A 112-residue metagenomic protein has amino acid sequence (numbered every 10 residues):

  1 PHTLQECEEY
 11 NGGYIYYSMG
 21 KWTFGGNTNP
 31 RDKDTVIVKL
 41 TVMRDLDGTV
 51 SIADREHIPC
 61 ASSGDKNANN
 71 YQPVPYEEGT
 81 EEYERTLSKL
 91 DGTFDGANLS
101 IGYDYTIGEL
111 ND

Functional and structural regions predicted by a protein language model:
P1-V38: Conserved beta-sheet core of the metallophosphoesterase superfamily
N27-D112: A short C-terminal boundary segment appended to hydrolase-like catalytic domains
